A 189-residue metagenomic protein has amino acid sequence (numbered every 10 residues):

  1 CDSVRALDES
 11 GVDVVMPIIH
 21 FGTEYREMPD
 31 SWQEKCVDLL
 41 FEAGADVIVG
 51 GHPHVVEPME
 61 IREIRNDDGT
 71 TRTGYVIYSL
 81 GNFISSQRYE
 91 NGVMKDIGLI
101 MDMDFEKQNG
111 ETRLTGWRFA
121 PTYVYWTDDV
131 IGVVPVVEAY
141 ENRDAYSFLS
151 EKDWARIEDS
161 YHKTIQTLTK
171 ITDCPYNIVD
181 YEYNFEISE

Functional and structural regions predicted by a protein language model:
C1-E189: Acidic, metal/ion-coordinating pockets
